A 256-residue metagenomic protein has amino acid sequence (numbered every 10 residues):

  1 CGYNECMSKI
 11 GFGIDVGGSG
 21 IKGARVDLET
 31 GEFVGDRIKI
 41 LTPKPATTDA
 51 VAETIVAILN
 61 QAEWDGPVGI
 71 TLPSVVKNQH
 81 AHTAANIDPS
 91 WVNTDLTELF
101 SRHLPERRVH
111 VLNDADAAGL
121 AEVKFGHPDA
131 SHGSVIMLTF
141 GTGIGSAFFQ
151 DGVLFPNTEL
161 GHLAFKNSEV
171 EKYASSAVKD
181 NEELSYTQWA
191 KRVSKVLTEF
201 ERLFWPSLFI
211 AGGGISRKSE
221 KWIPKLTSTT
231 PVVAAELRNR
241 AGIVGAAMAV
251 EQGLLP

Functional and structural regions predicted by a protein language model:
Y3, M7-I10, A24-L28, G35-D36 (+8 more regions): Glycine/GP-enriched mid-protein hinge/lid loop-to-helix segment characteristic of carbohydrate kinases
G11-G17: Short, hydrophobic/glycine-enriched beta-strand segments
D15, G69-P73, L112, I136-G143 (+1 more regions): Short beta-strand segments
G18, T30, A117: Short, glycine/acidic-enriched loop or turn micro-motifs at the edges of active sites
G20, E32-F33, A81, L154: Hydrophobic "anchor" residues
G20, F200, P206-L226, V233-R238: Glycine-rich phosphate-binding loops at beta-strand->alpha-helix junctions
G23, I40, I70, P206-G213 (+1 more regions): Residue-level signal for inorganic ion chemistry
D36, P43-N60, W64-V68, S74-H132 (+1 more regions): Glycine-rich phosphate-binding loop and adjoining helix at the ATP-binding site of ATP-dependent phosphoryl-transfer
